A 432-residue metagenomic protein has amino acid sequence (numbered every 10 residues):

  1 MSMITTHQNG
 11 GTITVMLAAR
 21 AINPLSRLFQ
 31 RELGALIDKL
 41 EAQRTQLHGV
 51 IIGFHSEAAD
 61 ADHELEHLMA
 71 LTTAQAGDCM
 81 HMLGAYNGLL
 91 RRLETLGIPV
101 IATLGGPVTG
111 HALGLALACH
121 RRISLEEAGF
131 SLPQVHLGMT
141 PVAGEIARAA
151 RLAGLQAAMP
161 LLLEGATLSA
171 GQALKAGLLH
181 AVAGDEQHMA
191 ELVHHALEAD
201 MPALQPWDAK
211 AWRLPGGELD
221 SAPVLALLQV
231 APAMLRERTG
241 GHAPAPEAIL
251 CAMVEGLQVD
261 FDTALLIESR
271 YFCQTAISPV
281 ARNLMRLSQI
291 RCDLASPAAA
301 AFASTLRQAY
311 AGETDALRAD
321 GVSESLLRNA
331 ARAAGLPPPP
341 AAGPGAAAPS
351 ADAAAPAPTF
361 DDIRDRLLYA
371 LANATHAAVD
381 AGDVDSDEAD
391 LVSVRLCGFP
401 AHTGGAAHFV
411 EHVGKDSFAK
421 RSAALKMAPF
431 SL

Functional and structural regions predicted by a protein language model:
M1-G53, G77: Conserved CoA-thioester-binding segment of acyl-CoA-metabolizing enzymes
M1-M16, G114-A118, P160-Y271, L284-A299 (+2 more regions): Amphipathic alpha-helical segments at domain termini/boundaries
Q46, F54-A85, H136-M139: Glycine- (often His-adjacent) and acidic-residue-rich active-site loop that binds/positions the CoA thioester
N87, R91-L137: Glycine-rich beta-to-alpha active-site loop
H120-V142, L179-V193: Gly/Pro- and small hydrophobic-enriched strand-loop and loop-to-helix capping segments that sit at the rims
E145-Q156: Hydrophobic, secondary-structure "cap" segments at the distal end of domains
L179, P246, A252-V254, V259-I277 (+1 more regions): Substrate-binding/catalytic subdomain of NAD(P)-dependent oxidoreductase enzymes
